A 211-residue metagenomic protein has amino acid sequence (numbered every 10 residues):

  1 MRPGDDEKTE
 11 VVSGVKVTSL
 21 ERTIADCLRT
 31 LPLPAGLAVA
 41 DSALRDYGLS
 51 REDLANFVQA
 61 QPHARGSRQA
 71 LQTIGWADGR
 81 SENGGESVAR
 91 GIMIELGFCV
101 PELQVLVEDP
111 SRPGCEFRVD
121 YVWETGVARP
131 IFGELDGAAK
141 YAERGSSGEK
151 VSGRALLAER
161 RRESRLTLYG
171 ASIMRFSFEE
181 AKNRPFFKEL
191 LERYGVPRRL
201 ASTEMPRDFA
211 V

Functional and structural regions predicted by a protein language model:
M1-G91, L96-V100: Phosphate-handling catalytic interfaces
R51-G66, F117-A139, L156: Short, composition-biased local secondary-structure segments
E52, P101-E102, M174, R199: A local structural micro-motif
A55, Q104-V105, S177, S202: Short loop/turn and capping residues at structural boundaries
G79-G84, E108-C115: Active-site glycine- and acidic-residue-rich loops that bind and position anionic ligands or nucleotide-like cofactors
G84, V88, E116, R161: Short, well-structured alpha-helical interface segments that form or flank functional binding sites
G97-P113, D120: A short acidic/basic microdomain associated with nuclease active sites
S111-G114, T125-I131, G137-V211: Basic, glycine-rich
